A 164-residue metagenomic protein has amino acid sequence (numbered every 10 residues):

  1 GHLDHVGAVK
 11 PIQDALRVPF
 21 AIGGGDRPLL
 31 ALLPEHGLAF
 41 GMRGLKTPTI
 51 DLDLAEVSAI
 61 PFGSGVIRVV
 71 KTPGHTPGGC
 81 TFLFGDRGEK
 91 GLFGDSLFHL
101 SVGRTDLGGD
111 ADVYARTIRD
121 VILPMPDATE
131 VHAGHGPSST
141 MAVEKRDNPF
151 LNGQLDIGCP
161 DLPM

Functional and structural regions predicted by a protein language model:
G1-G65, R146-Q154: Active-site HxH/HxHxD metal-binding segment of metal-dependent hydrolases
L32-F40, A59, V66-K71, T76-M164: Metallo-beta-lactamase
